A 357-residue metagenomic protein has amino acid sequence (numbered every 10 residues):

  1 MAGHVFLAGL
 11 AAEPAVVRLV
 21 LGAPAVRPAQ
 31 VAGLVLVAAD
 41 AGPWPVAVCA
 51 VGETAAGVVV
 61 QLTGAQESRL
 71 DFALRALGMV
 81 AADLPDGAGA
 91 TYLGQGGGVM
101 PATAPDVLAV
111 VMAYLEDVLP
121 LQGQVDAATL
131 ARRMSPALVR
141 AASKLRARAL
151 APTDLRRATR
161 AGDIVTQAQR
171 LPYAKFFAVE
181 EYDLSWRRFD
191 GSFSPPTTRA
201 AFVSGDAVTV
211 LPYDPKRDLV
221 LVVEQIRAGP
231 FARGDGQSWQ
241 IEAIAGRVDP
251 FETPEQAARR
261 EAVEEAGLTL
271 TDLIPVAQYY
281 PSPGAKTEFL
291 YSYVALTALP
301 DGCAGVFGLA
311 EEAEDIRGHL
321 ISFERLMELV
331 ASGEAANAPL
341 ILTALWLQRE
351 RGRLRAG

Functional and structural regions predicted by a protein language model:
A2-T159: Glycine-aromatic micro-motifs
A8, V59, V179-E181, V222 (+2 more regions): Conserved hydrophobic/aromatic beta-strand scaffold that supports enzyme active sites
V31, G52-A55, F177, V203-D206 (+4 more regions): Short connector loops at helix/strand junctions that flank enzyme active sites, especially segments positioning acidic
L36, R199-S204, K216-R260, A310-E312: Conserved Nudix-box catalytic region and its N-terminal flanking loop in Nudix hydrolases and closely related
A47-C49, T166-L171, S194-A200, V306: Short, P/G- and charge-enriched loop/turn segments at secondary-structure junctions
G94-A168, G236-Q240, P250, P275 (+2 more regions): Nudix hydrolase/Nudix homology domain
L171-R217: Acidic, metal-coordinating catalytic segment for phosphate/diphosphate chemistry, firing primarily on the Nudix
P196-T197, D206-T209, I244-N337, G357: Unchanged
